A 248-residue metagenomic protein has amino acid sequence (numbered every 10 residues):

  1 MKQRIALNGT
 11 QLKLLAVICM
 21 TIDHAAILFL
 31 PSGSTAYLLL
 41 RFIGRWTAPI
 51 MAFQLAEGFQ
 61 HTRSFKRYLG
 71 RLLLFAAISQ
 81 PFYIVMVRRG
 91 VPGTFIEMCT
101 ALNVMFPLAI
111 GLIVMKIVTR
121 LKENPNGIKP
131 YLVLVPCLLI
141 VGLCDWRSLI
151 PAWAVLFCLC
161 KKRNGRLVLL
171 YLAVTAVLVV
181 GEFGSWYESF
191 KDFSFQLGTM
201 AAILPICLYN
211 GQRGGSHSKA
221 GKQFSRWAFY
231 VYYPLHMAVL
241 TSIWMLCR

Functional and structural regions predicted by a protein language model:
M1-R248: Alpha-helical transmembrane segments and their immediate juxtamembrane cytosolic regions
